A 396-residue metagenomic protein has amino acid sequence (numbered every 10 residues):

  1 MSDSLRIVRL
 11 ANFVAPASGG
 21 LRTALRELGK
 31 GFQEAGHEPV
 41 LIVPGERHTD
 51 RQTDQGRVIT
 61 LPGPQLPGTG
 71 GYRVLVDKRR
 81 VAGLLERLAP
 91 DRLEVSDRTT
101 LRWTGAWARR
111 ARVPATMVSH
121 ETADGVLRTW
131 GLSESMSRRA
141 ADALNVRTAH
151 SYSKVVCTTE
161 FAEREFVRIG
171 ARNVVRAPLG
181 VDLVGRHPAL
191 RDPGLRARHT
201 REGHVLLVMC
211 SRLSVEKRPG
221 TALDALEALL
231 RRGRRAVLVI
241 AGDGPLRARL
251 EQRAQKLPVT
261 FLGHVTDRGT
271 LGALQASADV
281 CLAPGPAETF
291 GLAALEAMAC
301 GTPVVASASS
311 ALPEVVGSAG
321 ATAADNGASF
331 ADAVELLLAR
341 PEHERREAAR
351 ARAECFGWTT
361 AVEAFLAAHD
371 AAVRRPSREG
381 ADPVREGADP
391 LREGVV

Functional and structural regions predicted by a protein language model:
A35, P341-D370: A charged, aromatic-enriched C-terminal amphipathic alpha-helix characteristic of glycosyltransferases across folds
V43, I59-P62, R138, D142-R191 (+1 more regions): Donor nucleotide-sugar binding/catalytic pocket of nucleotide-sugar-dependent glycosyltransferases
R196, T200-E227: Conserved donor-binding/catalytic core segment of Leloir-type glycosyltransferases
A248-V265, G269: Nucleotide-activated donor-binding/catalytic signature segment of Leloir-type glycosyltransferases, i.e., the conserved
F261, G317-A328, E335-E342: Conserved acidic donor-binding segment of nucleotide-sugar-dependent glycosyltransferases
H264, A273-A278: Short alpha-helical donor nucleotide-sugar binding micro-motif in glycosyltransferases
P286: Aromatic "clamp/platform" in nucleotide-sugar-dependent glycosyltransferases that forms part of the donor/acceptor
P303-A306: Short hydrophobic beta-strand element within catalytic cores of glycosyltransferases and related nucleotide-activated
